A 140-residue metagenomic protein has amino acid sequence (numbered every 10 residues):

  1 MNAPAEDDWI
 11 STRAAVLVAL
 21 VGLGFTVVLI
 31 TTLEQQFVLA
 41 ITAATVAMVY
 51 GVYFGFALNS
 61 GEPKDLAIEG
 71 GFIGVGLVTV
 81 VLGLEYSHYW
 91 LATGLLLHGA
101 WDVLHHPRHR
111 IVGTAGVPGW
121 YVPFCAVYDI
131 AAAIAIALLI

Functional and structural regions predicted by a protein language model:
M1-T45, A115-I140: Alpha-helical transmembrane segments and their cytosolic membrane-interface
N2-A5, G51-K64, V103-G113: C-terminal ends of transmembrane helices
A14, K64-G74, P118-V122: Cytoplasmic-side transmembrane-helix entry/capping segments in multi-pass membrane proteins
L23-V27, Y50-Y53, G70-V80: Hydrophobic, membrane-inserted alpha-helices
L33-L58, E69-G70: Loop-to-helix transition at the N-terminal end of transmembrane alpha-helices
E34-V38, V81-W90: Transmembrane helix interruption/hinge and helix-loop junction motifs
T42-V49, W90-A100: Hydrophobic core segments of alpha-helical transmembrane domains in multi-pass membrane proteins
E85-T93, V103-P118: Membrane-helix boundary connector in multi-pass membrane proteins
